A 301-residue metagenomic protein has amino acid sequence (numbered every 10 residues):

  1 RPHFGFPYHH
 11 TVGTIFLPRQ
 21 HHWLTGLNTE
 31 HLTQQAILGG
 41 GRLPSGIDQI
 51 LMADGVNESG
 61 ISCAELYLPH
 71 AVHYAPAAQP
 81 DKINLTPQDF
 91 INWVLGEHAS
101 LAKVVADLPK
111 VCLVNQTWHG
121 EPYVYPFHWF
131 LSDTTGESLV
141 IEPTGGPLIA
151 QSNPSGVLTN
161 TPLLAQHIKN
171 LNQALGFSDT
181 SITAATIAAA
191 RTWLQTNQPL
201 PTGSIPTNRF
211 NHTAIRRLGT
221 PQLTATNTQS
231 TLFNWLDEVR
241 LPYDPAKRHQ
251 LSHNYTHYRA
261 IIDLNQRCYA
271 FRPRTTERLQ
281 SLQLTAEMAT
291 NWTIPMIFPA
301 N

Functional and structural regions predicted by a protein language model:
R1, A64-E65, I141-E142, A270-R272: Beta-strand residues in well-ordered beta-sheet regions across diverse protein folds
R1-K82, N115, P299: A contiguous strand-loop segment
H3, P7-H10, Q116-T117, V124-Y125 (+2 more regions): C-terminus-biased signal that marks the final domain/tail of proteins
Y8-H9, V72-Y74, L139-E142, I149-N153 (+2 more regions): Short helix/loop capping segments that flank catalytic or ligand/cofactor-binding pockets
M52, S59, Y125-F127, E137 (+1 more regions): Residues that flank catalytic or metal-binding motifs in active/ligand-binding sites
S62-E65, F130-S132, V140, I261: Structural recognition of the beta-strand scaffold that forms the well-ordered cores of secreted hydrolase catalytic
D81-T117, T228-T231: Proteins synthesized as precursors that undergo proteolytic processing into mature forms
K110-L148: Catalytic cofactor-binding cores of redox enzymes
